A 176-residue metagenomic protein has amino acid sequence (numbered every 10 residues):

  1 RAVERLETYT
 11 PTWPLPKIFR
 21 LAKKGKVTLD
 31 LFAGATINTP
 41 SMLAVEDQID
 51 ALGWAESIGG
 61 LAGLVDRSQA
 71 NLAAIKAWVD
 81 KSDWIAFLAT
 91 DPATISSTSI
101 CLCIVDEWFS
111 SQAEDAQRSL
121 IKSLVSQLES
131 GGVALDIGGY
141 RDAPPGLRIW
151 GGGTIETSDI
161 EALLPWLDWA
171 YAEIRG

Functional and structural regions predicted by a protein language model:
R1-A77: Active-site C-terminal subdomain of aminotransferase-like
S41, T157-E161: Short, charged, low-complexity patches
L52-G59, L72-A86, E107-W108, G132 (+1 more regions): Alpha-helix capping/termination and helix-coil
D80, W84-S158: Conserved C-terminal alpha-helix-loop-beta "cap" of PLP-dependent enzymes that closes/shapes the active-site mouth
L128-L135, L167-R175: A common structural junction motif
I160-L164, D168: Short, amphipathic alpha-helical "lid/cap" segments that border enzyme active or binding sites
